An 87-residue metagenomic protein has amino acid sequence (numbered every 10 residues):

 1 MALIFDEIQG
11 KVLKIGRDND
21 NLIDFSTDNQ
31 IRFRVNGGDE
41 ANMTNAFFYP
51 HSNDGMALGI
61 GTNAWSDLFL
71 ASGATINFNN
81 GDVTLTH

Functional and structural regions predicted by a protein language model:
M1-H87: Intrinsic low-complexity, repeat-rich intrinsically disordered segments enriched in small/flexible residues
